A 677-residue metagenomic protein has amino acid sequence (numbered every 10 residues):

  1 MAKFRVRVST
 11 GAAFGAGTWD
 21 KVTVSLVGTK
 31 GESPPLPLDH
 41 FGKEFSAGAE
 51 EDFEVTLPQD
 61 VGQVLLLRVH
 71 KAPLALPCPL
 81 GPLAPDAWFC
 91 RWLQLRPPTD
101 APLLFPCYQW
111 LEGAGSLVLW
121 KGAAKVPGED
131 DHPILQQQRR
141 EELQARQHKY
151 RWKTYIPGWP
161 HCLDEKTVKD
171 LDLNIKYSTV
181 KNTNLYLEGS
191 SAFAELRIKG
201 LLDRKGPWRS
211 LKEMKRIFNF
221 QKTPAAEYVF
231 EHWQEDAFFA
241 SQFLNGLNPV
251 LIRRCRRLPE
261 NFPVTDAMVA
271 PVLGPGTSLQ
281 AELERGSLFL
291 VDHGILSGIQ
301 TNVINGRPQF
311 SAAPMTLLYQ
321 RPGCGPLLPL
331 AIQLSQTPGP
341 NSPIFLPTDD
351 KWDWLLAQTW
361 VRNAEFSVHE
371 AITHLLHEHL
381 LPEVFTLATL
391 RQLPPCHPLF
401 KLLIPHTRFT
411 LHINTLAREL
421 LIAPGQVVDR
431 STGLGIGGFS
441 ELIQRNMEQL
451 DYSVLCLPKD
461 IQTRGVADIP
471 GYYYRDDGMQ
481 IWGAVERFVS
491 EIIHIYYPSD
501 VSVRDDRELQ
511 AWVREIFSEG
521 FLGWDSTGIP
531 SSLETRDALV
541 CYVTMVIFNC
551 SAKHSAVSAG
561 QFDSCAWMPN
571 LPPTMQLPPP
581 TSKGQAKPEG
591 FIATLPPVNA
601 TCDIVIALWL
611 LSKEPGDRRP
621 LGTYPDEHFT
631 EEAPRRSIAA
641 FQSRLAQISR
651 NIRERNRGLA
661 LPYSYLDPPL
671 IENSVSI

Functional and structural regions predicted by a protein language model:
M1-C324, L328-I677: Long, compositionally biased charged/polar stretches
